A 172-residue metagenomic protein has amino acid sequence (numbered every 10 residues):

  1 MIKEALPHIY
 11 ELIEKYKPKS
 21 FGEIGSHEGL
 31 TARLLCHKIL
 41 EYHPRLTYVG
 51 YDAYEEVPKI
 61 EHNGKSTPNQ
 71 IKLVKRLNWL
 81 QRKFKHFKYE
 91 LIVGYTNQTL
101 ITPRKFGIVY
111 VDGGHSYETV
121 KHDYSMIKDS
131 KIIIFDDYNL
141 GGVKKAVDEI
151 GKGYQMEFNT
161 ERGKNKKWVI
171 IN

Functional and structural regions predicted by a protein language model:
K3-N172: S-adenosylmethionine/decaboxylated-SAM
